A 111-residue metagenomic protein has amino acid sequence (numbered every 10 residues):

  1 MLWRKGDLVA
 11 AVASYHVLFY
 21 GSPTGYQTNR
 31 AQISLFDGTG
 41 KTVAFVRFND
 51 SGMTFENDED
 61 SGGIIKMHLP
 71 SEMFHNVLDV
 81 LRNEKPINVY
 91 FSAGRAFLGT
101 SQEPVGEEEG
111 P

Functional and structural regions predicted by a protein language model:
M1, V17, N49-E56, V105-G106: Peripheral, non-catalytic segments of secretory and membrane proteins
M1-R47: OB-fold ssDNA-binding interfaces and closely related basic DNA-contact patches used across DNA replication/repair
L2-A11, Y20-S22, G62-K66, E72-H75 (+1 more regions): Short linear motifs at secondary-structure transitions and domain/linker junctions
V9-V12, V17, V43-V46, I64 (+3 more regions): Extended aliphatic helical segments
L18-Y20, S34-F36, R47-N49, P70 (+2 more regions): A structural detector for beta-sheet-dominated domains
T28-I33, T54-D58, R95-Q102: Short, well-ordered strand-loop elements centered on a beta-strand within folded domains, enriched for acidic residues
K41-D79: Acidic, aromatic-enriched beta-alpha/helix-loop junctions
M67-P111: Short, compact, well-ordered microdomains
